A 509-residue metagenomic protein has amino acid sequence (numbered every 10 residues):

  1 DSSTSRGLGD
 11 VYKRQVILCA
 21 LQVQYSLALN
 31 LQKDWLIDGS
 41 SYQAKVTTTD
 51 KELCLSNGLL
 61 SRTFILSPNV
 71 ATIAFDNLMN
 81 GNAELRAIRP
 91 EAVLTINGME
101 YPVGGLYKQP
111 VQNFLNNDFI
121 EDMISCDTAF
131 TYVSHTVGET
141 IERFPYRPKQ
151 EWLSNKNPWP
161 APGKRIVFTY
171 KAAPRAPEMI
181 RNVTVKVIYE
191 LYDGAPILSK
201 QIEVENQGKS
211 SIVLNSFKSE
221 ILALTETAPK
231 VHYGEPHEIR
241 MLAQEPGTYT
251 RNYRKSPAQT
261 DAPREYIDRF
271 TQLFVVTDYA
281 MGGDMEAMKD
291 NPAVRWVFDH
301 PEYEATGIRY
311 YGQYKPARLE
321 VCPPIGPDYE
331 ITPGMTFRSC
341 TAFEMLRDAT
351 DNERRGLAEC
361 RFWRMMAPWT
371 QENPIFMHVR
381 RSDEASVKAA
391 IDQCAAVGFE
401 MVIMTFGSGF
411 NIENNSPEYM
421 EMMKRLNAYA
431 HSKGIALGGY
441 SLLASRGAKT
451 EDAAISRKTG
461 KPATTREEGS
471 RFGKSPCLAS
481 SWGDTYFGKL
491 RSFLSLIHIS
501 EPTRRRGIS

Functional and structural regions predicted by a protein language model:
D1-Q15, I497-E501, R505-S509: Single conserved hydrophobic/aromatic residue that forms the stacking wall/gate of nucleotide- or nucleobase-binding
L29-V46, K51-L55, L60, A74-Y310: Polysaccharide-binding surfaces and accessory modules of carbohydrate-active proteins
L59, I202, G334, C394 (+1 more regions): Conserved, mostly hydrophobic/aromatic
Y329-R347: Short Pro-Gly-centered flexible turn/kink motifs
N352-S408: An acidic-aromatic substrate-binding cleft motif
N373-E384, T405-M420, E468-F487: The substrate-binding groove and active-site-proximal loops of carbohydrate-active enzymes, especially glycoside
E400-G407, T485-L496, S500, R506: Active-site groove signature of glycoside hydrolases
M423, G439-S495: Active-site-adjacent "subsite" loops/lids of carbohydrate-active enzymes
